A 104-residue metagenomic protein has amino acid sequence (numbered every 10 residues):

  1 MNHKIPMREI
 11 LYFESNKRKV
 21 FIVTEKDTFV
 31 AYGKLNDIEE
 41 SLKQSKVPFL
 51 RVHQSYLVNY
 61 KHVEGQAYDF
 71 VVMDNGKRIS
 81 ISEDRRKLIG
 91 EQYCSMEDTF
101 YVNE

Functional and structural regions predicted by a protein language model:
M1-D74: Conserved binding/recognition cores within well-folded domains
T28, D98-E104: Intrinsically disordered, low-complexity protein-interaction/activation regions
Y32, H62, I81, I89-E91: Short acidic, gly/pro-rich beta-turn/loop elements at beta-sheet edges and active-site/ligand-binding grooves
K43-K46, K87-T99: Acidic, Ser/Thr- and proline-rich intrinsically disordered linker/docking segments of eukaryotic scaffolds
M73, K77-E83, K87: C-terminal structural segments of small proteins and small subunits
